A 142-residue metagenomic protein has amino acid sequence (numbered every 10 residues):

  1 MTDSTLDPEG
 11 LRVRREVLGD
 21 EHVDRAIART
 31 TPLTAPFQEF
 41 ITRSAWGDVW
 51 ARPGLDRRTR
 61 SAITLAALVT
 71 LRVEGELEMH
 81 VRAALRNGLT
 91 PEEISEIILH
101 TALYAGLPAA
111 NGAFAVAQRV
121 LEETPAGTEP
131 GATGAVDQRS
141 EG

Functional and structural regions predicted by a protein language model:
M1-R58, R86, G112-G142: Acidic, glycine/proline-rich low-complexity segments that act as flexible tails and inter-domain linkers
L33, V69, N87, H100-L107: A short structural micro-motif
I41-A45, A62-V69, I97-A102, A113: Short alpha-helical scaffolding segments that buttress acidic/His motifs in well-ordered protein cores
A62-L65, V69-S95: Mid-chain, well-packed structural core segment of small domains
E76, L107-P108: Substrate/cofactor-recognition hotspot
